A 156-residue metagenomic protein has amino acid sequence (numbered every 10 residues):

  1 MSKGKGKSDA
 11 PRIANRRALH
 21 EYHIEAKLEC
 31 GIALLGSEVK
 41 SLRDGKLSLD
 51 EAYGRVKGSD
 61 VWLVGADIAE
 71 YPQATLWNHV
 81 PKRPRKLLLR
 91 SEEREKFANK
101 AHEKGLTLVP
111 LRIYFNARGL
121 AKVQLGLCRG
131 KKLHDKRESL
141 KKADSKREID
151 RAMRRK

Functional and structural regions predicted by a protein language model:
M1-R16, D135, K142: Basic Arg/Gly/Lys-rich low-complexity intrinsically disordered segments
A10-L106: Ribosome large-subunit tunnel/peptidyl-transferase-proximal elements
W62-A66, L120-L125, K146-R147, R151-M153: Short amphipathic alpha-helical patches
Y71-Q73, K122, L133-D135: Switch/connector loops and helix/strand junctions flanking conserved nucleotide-binding motifs in nucleotide-processing
L89-G126, G130-K132: Beta-rich strand-turn-strand
T107-R112, D150-A152, K156: C-terminal low-complexity, charged extensions that often adopt amphipathic alpha-helices
G130, K136-M153: Flexible glycine-rich active-site/ligand-binding loops centered on an Asp-His dyad
